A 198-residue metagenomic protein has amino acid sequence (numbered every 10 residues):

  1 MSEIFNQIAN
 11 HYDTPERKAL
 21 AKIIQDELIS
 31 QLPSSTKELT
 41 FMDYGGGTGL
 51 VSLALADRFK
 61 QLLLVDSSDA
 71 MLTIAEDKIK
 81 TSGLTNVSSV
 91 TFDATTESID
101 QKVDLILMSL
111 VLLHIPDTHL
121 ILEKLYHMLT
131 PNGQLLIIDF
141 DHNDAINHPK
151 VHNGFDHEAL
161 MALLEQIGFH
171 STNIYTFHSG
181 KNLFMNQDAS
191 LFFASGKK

Functional and structural regions predicted by a protein language model:
M1-S35, I74: Conserved class I S-adenosyl-L-methionine
M42-T96: Class I SAM-dependent methyltransferase SAM/SAH-binding core
L107: A conserved beta-strand element that flanks and buttresses the S-adenosyl-L-methionine
L110-V111: Short catalytic micro-motifs in class I SAM-dependent methyltransferases
L120-P131: A short glycine-rich, Lys/Arg-flanked "PGG" loop and its adjoining helix->strand segment in the class I
L136-M161: Conserved class I S-adenosyl-L-methionine
F169-G180: Conserved S-adenosyl-L-methionine
G180-K198: Core SAM-dependent methyltransferase catalytic element
